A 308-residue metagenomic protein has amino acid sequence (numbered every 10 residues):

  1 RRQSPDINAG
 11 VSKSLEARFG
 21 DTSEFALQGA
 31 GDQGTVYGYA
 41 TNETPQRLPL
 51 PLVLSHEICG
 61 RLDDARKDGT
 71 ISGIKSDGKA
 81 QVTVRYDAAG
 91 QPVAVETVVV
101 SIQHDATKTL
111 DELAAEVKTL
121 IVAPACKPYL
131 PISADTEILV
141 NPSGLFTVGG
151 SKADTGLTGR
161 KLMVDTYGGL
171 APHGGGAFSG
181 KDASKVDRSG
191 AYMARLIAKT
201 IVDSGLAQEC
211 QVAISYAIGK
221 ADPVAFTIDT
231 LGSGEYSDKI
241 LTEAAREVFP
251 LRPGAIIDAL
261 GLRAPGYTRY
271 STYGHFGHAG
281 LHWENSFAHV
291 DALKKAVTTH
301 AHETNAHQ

Functional and structural regions predicted by a protein language model:
R1-S4, Y86, G144, L170 (+2 more regions): Acidic, glycine-rich active-site loops and adjacent beta-strand->loop/helix elements that engage anionic groups
R1-V148, G277-V297: Glycine-rich, mobile lid/loop segments that gate access to catalytic sites or pores
F19, S101-K108, D135, P142 (+5 more regions): ATP-dependent carboxylate activation and anion-phosphoryl transfer catalytic cores that bind Mg-ATP to form
Q28-T44, T147-A171, G176, Y267-A279: Conserved phosphate/anionic-ligand binding catalytic regions in large, soluble enzymes, centered on
R61, K108-V202: Glycine-rich anion/phosphate-binding loop at the beta-strand->alpha-helix junction
V93-I102, L170-S179, K220-I228: Short acidic (Asp/Glu) and glycine-rich catalytic loops that position anionic groups and cofactors
V202-Q208: Secondary-structure transition/capping motifs at alpha-helix termini and the adjoining loop/turn into the next element
E209, S215-Q308: Internal helix-turn-beta structural module
